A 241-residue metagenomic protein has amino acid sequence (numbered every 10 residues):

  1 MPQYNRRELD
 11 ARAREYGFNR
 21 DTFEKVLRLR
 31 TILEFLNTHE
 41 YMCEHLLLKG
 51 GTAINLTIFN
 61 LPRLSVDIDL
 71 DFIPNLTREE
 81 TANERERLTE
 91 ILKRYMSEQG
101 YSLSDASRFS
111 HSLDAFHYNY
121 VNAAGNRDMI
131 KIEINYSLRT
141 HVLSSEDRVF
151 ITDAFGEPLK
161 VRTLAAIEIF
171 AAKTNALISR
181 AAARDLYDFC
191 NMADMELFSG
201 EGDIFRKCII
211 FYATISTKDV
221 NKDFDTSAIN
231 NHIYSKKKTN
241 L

Functional and structural regions predicted by a protein language model:
M1-L46, L56-I68, F72-L241: Structured mid-to-C-terminal alpha-helical surface segments
G51: Active-site glycine-centered loops adjacent to acidic/histidine catalytic or metal-binding residues that shape
